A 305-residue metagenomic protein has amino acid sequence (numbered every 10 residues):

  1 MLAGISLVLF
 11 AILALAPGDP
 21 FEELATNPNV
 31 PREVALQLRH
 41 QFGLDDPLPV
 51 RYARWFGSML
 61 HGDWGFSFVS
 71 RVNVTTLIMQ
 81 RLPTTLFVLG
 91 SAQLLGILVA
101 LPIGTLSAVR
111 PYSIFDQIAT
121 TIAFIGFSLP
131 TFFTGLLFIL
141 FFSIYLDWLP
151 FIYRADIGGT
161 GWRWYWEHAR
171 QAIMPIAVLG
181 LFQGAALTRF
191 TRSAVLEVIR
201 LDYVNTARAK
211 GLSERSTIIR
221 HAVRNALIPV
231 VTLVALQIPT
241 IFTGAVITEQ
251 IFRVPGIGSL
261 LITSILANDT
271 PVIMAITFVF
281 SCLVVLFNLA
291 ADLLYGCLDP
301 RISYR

Functional and structural regions predicted by a protein language model:
L2-A53, L146-H168: Hydrophobic alpha-helical transmembrane segments of membrane transport/permease proteins and related membrane-embedded
V8-L15, G43, G57, T121-I152 (+1 more regions): Membrane-water interface segments at the C-terminal ends of transmembrane alpha-helices in multi-pass inner-membrane
I12, A16, L24, P28-N29 (+11 more regions): Hydrophobic aliphatic residues
E22-L24, V50, G65-F68, T134-G135 (+5 more regions): Short, hydrophobic secondary-structure boundary micro-motifs
L24, L106, I118-A119, G135: Hydrophobic alpha-helical membrane segments of integral membrane proteins
N29-H61, V204, F252-S264: Short hydrophobic, aromatic-rich alpha-helical segments embedded in or entering the lipid bilayer of multi-pass
D45-L101: An internal, D/E-rich "acidic patch" concept
I78, L82-F115, T131, I144 (+1 more regions): Alpha-helical transmembrane segments of integral membrane proteins, especially multi-pass inner/plasma-membrane
